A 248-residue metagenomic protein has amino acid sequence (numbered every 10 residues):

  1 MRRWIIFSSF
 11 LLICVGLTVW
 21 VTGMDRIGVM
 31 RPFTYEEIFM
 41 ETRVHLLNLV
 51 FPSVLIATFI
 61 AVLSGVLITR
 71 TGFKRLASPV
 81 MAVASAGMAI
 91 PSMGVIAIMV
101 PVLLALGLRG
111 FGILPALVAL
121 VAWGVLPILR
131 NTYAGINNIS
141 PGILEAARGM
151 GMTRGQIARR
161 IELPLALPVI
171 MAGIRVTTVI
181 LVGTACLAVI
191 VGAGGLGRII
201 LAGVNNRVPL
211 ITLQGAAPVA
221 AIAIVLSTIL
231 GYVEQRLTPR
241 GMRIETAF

Functional and structural regions predicted by a protein language model:
M1-F7, L17-V21, L213-F248: C-terminal transmembrane helix and the adjacent membrane-cytosol boundary/short C-terminal tail of inner/organellar
I38-L67: Transmembrane alpha-helix signature in integral membrane proteins
M40-L49, I98-P127, I211, G215: Loop-to-helix entry region at the N-terminal start of transmembrane alpha-helices in multi-pass membrane transporters
S64-P101, L120, P127-A134, I244: Cytoplasmic-entry segments and transmembrane alpha-helices of multi-pass inner-membrane transporters
A84-S92, P115-Y133, P164-P168, V176 (+2 more regions): Faces of alpha-helical transmembrane segments in polytopic inner-membrane proteins
N131-M171, L196, I200: Short cytoplasmic-facing helical segments at TM-TM junctions of multi-pass membrane proteins
R154-A188, Q214, P218-V219, L226: Transmembrane alpha-helices
T184-V219, T238, M242-F248: Glycine-rich helix-loop "coupling/hinge" segments at transmembrane-helix boundaries in multipass transporters
